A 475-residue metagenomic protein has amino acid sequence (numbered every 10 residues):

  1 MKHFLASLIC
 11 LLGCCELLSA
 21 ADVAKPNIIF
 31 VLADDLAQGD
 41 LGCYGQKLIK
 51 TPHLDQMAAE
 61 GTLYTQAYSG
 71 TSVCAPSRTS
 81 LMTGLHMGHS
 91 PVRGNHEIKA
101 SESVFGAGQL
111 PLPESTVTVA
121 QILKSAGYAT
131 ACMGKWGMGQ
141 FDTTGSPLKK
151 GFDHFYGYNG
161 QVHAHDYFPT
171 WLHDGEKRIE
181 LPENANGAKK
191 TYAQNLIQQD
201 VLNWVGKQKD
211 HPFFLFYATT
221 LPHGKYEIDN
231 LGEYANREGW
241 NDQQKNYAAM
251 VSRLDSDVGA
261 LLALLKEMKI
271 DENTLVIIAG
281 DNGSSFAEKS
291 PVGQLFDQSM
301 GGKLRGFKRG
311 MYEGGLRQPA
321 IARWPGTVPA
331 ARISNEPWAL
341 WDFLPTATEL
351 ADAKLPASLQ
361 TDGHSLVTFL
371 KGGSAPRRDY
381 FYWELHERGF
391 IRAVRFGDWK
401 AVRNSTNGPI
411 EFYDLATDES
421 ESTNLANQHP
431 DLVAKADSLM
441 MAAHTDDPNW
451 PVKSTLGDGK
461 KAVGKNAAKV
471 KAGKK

Functional and structural regions predicted by a protein language model:
K2-L5, G13, S19-I410, L415 (+3 more regions): Formylglycine-dependent sulfatase
